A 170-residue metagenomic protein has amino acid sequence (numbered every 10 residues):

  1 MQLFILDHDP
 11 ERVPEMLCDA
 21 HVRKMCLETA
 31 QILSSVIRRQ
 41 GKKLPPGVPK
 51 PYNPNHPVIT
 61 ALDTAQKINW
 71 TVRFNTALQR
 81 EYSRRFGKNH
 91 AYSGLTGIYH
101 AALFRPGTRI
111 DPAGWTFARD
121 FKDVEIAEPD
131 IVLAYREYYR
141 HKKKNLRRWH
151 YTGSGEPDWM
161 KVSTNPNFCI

Functional and structural regions predicted by a protein language model:
M1-I170: Expand to "…catalyze enediolate/carbanion chemistry for C-C bond making/breaking, isomerization, decarboxylation
